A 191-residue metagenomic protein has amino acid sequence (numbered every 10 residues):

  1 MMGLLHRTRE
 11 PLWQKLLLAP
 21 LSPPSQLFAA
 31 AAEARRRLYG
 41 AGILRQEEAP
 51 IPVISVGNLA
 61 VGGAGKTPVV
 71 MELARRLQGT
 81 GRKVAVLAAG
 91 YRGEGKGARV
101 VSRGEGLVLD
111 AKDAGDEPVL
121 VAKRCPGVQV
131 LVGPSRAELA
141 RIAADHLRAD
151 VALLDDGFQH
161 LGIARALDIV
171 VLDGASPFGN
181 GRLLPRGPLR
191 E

Functional and structural regions predicted by a protein language model:
M1-P52: A transmembrane-helix-recognition feature enriched in membrane-embedded lipid enzymes and envelope glyco-/phospholipid
L27, T67, V121, D155: Residue-level signal for inorganic ion chemistry
A34-G40, V132-S135, V151-D156, N180-R190: Short gly/ser/thr-rich secondary-structure transition/capping motifs
E48, E72-L131: N-terminal phosphate/diphosphate-binding loop that engages ATP/GTP or pyrophosphate donors across diverse enzyme folds
V53-S55, V151-L153, I169-V171: Structural motif
I54-L73: Glycine-rich phosphate-binding P-loop
G127-A164: Phosphate-binding/switch loop-helix module in NTP-utilizing enzymes
I142-D145, G157-E191: Conserved catalytic-core segment of NTP-binding enzymes
